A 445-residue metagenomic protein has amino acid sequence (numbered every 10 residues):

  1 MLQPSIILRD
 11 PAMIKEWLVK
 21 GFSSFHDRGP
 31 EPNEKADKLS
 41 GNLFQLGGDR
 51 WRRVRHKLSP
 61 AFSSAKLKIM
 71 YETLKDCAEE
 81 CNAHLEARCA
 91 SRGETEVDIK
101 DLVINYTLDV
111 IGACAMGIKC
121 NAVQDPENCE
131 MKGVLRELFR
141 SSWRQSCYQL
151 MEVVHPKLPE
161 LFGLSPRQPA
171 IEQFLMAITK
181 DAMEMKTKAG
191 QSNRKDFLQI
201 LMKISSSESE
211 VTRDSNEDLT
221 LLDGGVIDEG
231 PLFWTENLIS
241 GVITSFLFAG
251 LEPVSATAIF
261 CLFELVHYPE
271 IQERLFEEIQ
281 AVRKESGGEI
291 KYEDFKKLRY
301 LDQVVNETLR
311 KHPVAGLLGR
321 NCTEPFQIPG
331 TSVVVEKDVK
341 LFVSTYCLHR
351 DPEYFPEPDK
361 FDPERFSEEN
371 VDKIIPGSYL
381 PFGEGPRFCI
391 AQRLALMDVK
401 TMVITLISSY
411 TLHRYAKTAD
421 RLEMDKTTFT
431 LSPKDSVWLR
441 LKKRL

Functional and structural regions predicted by a protein language model:
M1-D37, F44, D49-R53, K75-A83 (+4 more regions): N-terminal membrane-proximal hinge/A-helix region immediately C-terminal to the signal-anchor transmembrane segment
I7-W17, H26, I118-A122, P126-N128 (+2 more regions): Classical protein tyrosine phosphatase
H26-K35, I69-A256: Cytochrome P450 heme-thiolate monooxygenase catalytic core
S40, P60, T244, A249 (+2 more regions): Cytochrome P450 heme-thiolate "Cys pocket" and heme-binding signature region
A177, D181, G288-S332, P352: Conserved cytochrome P450 K-helix E-x-x-R motif and the immediately C-terminal K′/meander segment
K203, T411, T430-L445: C-terminal helix/juxtamembrane-tail motif
P269-Q272, Q392-T430: Cytochrome P450 heme-binding "Cys pocket" and the immediately downstream C-terminal segment
V343-N370: Conserved cytochrome P450 K-helix/beta-meander segment immediately N-terminal to the heme-binding cysteine loop
